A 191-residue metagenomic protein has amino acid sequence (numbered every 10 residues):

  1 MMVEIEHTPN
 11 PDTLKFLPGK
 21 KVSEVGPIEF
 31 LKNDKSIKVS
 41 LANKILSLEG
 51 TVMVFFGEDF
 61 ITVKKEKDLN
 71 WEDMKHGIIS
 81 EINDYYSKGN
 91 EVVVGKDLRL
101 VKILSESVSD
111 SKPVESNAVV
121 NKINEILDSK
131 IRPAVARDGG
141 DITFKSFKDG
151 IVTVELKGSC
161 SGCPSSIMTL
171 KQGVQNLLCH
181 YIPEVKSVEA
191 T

Functional and structural regions predicted by a protein language model:
M1-T191: Domain-level signature for proteins that mediate thiol-based redox and metal-cofactor handling
